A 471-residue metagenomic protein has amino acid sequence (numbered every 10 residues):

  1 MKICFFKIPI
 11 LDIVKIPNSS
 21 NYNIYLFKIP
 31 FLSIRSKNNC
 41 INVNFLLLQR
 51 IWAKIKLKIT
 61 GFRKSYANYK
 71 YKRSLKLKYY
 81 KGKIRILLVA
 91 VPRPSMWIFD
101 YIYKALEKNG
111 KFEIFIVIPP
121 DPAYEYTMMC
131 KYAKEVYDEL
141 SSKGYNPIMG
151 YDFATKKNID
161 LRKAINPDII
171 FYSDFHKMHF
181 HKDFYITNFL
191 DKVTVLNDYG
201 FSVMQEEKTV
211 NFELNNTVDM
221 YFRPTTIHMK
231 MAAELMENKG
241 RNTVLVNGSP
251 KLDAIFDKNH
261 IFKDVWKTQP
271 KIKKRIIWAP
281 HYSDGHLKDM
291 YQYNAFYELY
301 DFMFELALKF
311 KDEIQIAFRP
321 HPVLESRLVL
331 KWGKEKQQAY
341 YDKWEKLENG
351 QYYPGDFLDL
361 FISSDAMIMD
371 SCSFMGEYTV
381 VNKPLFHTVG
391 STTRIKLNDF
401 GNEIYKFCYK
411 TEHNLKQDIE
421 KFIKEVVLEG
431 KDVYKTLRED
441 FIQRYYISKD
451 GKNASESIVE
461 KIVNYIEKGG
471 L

Functional and structural regions predicted by a protein language model:
M1-N68: Boundary detector for helix-to-coil junctions that initiate low-complexity/charged tails
T60-S74, D198, E213-Q292, L437: A nucleotide-sugar donor-handling region in carbohydrate enzymes
I84-F256: Active-site and donor-binding regions of nucleotide-sugar-utilizing enzymes
W97-D100, A105, P250-A339, H413 (+3 more regions): Conserved catalytic-core segment of nucleotide-activated headgroup transferases in glycan assembly
N146-A154, E348-P354, K406-F422: Short acidic-hydrophobic, aromatic-tinged amphipathic segments that line or gate anion-handling sites
G240, V246, S373-Y446: Catalytic binding pocket for nucleotide-activated donors in carbohydrate/polymer assembly enzymes
R327-G376: Donor nucleotide-activated moiety binding/catalytic core segment of transferases that use nucleotide-activated donors
D450-L471: C-terminal alpha-helical cap of glycosyltransferases
